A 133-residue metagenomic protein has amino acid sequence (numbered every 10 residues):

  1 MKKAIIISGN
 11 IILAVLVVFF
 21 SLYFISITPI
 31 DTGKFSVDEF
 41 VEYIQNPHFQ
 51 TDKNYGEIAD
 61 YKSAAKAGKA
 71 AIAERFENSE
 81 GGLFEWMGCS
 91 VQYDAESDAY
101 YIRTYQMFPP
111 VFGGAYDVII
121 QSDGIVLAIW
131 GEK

Functional and structural regions predicted by a protein language model:
M1-V17: N-terminal Sec-pathway targeting helices
I5-I6, E42, P109: Intrinsically disordered, low-complexity segments enriched in glycine/proline and serine/threonine
V17-G33: Membrane-interface motif at the C-terminal end of an N-terminal transmembrane signal
S36, F40, I44-G88: Short, non-transmembrane alpha-helical segments in secretory-pathway proteins
E80-K133: Exposed beta-strand-loop-beta-strand "reactive/processing" segments of non-cytosolic proteins
